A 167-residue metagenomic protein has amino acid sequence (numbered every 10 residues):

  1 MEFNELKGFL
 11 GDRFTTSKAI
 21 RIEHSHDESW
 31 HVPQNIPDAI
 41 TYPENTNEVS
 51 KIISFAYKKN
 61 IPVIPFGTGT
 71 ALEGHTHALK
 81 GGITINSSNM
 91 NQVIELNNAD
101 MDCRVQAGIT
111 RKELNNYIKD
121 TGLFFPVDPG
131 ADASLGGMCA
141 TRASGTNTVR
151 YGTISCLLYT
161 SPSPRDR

Functional and structural regions predicted by a protein language model:
M1-S54, T70-M101, Y151: N-terminal flexible segment immediately upstream of the FAD-binding catalytic core in FAD-dependent oxidoreductases
N4, G8-D12, K58-I61, N116-L123 (+2 more regions): Generic secondary-structure signature for well-ordered alpha-helical cores
I36-Y57, V105-F124: A short, flexible low-complexity segment enriched in Lys/Arg and Gly/Pro that occurs in N-terminal basic tails
I64-P65, P126: Short hydrophobic alpha-helical runs that function as membrane-insertion/retention elements
G67-G69, G130: Short, ordered loop/turn segments at secondary-structure junctions
H77-M90, L96-L135: Anion-binding (especially nucleotide phosphate/pyrophosphate-binding) glycine-rich loop and adjoining beta-alpha core
E113, A131-A133, M138-L158: Hydrophobic, small-residue-rich alpha-helical packing segments that form membrane-like cores
Y159-D166: Conserved small/polar residues in nucleotide/adenosyl-binding loops
